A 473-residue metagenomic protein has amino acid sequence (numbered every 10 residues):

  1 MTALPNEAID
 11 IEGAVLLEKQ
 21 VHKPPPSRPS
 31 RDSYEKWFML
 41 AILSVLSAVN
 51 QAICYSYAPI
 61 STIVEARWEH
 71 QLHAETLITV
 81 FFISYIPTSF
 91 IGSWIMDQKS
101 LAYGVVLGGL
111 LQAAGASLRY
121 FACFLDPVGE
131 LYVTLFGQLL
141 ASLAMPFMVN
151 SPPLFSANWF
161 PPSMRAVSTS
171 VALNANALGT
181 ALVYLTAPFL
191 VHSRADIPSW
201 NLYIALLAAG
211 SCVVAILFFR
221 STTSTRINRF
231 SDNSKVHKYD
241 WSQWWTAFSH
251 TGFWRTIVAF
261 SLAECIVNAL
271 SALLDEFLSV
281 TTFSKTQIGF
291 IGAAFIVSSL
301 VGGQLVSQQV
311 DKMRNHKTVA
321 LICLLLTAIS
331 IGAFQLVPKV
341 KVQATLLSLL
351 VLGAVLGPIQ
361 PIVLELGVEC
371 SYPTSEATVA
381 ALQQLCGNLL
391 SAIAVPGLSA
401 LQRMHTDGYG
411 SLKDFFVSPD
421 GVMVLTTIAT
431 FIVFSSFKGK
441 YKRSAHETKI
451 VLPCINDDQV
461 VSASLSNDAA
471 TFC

Functional and structural regions predicted by a protein language model:
T2-A52: Cytosolic juxtamembrane N-terminal segment immediately preceding the first transmembrane helix of multi-pass
Y57-A58, H250-G303, A394-V395: Extracytoplasmic gate region of multi-pass secondary transporters
T88-Y103, V301-N315, Q402: Helix-to-loop junctions at the C-terminal end of transmembrane segments in multipass secondary transporters
L110-P127, L325-K339: C-terminal ends and interior cores of transmembrane alpha-helices in multi-pass membrane transporters/permeases
L135-A175: Cytoplasmic helix-loop-helix junction between adjacent transmembrane helices in 12-TM secondary transporters
M164-H192, A208, Q384-V395: Glycine-rich segments within core transmembrane alpha-helices of 12-TM secondary carriers
P198-F218, F416-S435: Symmetry-related core transmembrane helices of the 12-TM Major Facilitator Superfamily/SLC fold
R314-V363: C-terminal transmembrane helical hairpin of 12-TM major facilitator-type secondary transporters
